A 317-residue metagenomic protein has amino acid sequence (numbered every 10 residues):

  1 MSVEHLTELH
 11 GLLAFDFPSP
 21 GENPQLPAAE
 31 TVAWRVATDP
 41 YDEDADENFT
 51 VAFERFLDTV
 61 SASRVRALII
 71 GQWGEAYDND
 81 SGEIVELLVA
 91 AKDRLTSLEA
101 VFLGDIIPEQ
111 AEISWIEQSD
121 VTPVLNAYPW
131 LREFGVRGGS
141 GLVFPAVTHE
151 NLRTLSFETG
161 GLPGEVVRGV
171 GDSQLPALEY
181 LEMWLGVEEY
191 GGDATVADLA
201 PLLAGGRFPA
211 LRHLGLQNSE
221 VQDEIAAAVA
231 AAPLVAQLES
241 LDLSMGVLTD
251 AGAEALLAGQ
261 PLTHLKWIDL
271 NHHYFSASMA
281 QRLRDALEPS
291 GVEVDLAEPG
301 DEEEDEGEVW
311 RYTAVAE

Functional and structural regions predicted by a protein language model:
M1-G82, L88, K92-L95, T313-E317: N-terminal alpha-helical scaffold/docking segments in eukaryotic complex subunits
D16-E22, N48-L57, N79-K92, E112-P123 (+6 more regions): Leucine-rich repeat
V32-D44, I69-A76, F102-S114, W130 (+11 more regions): Concave beta-strand-loop units of leucine-rich repeat
E83, D285, D305-E317: Short, surface-exposed amphipathic charged segments that create phosphate/polyanion-binding patches used for binding
L87-L88, L95, A100-D105: Amphipathic protein-protein interaction modules
T96, F208-N218, A226, A253 (+1 more regions): Long, charged, low-complexity, helical-prone intrinsically disordered regions
T122-R132: A broadly conserved amphipathic alpha-helix scaffold signal in soluble, globular proteins
